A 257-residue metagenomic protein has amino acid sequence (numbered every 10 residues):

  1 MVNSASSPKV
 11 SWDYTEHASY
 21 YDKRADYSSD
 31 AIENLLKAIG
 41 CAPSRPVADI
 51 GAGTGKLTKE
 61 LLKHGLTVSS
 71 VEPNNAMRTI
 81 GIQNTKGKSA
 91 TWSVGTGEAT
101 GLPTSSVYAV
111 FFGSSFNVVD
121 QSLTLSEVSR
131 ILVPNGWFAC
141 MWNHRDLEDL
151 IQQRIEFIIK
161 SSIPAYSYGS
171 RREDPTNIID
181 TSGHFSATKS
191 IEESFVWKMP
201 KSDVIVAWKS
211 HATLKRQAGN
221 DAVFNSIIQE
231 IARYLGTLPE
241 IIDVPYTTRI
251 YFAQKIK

Functional and structural regions predicted by a protein language model:
M1-A42: Conserved class I S-adenosyl-L-methionine
G40-P46, P103: Short helix-loop-beta connector
P46-A48, T54-A99: Class I SAM-dependent methyltransferase SAM/SAH-binding core
E98-A109: A short acidic, Gly/Pro-enriched loop at the edge of an enzyme's catalytic core that lines a small-molecule cofactor
S114-S115: Short catalytic micro-motifs in class I SAM-dependent methyltransferases
V118-E127: A short, conserved alpha-helix within the catalytic core of class I
S129-W197: Conserved catalytic/acceptor-binding region of the Class I
E173-K257: Conserved Class I S-adenosyl-L-methionine
